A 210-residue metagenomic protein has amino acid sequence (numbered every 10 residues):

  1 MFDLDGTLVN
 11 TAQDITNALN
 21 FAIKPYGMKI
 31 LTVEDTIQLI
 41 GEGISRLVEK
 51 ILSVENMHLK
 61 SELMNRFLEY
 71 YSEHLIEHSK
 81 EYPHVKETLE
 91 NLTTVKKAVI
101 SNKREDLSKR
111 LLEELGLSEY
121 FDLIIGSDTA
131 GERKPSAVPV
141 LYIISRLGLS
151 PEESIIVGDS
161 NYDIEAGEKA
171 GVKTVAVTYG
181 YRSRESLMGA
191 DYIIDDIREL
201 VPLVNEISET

Functional and structural regions predicted by a protein language model:
M1, L8, K97-I100, I156-V157 (+2 more regions): Conserved SAM-binding loop
M1-Q38: Active-site neighborhood of HAD-like aspartate-dependent phosphohydrolases
T16, N20, V33, I37 (+5 more regions): An amphipathic alpha-helix signature
A22-I23, G43-M57, L111, I143-I144: Helix-loop "lid/cap" segments that line or gate small-molecule binding pockets
E34, K109-T210: Asp-based, Mg2+/Mn2+-dependent phosphohydrolase catalytic module
E49-E87: Metal-dependent phosphoesterase signature
E73-V99, E105-K109, A137: Short, acidic loop-to-helix structural element flanking the phosphoryl-transfer center in phosphate-processing enzymes
